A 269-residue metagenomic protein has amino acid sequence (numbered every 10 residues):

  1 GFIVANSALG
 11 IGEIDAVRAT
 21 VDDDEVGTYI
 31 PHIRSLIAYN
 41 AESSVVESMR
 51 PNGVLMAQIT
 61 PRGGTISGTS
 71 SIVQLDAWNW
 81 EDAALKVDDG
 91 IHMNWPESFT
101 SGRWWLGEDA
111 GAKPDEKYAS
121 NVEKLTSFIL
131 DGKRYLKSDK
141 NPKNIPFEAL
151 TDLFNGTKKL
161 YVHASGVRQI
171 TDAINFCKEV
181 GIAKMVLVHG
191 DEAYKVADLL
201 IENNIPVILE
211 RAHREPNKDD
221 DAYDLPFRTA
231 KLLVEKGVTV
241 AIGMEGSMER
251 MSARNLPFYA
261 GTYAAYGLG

Functional and structural regions predicted by a protein language model:
G1-N52, A57-T60: Metal-associated gating/positioning segment near the N- to mid-region
F2, I14, T20-H32, K159 (+3 more regions): His/Asp/Glu-enriched, well-ordered alpha-helical/loop segment that forms or immediately abuts the divalent-metal
N6, M49, A173, L233 (+1 more regions): Divalent metal-coordination and catalytic microenvironments
E42-V45, R50-K184: Polyanionic/metal-chelating signatures
A84-L85, V196-D198, N217-D224: Short, charged, surface-exposed secondary-structure boundary motifs
Y161-S165, A183-E192, A212, P216-N217: Catalytic beta/alpha-barrel core
E192-N203: Active-site-adjacent beta->alpha loops and helix N-cap segments on the catalytic face of soluble alpha/beta enzymes
